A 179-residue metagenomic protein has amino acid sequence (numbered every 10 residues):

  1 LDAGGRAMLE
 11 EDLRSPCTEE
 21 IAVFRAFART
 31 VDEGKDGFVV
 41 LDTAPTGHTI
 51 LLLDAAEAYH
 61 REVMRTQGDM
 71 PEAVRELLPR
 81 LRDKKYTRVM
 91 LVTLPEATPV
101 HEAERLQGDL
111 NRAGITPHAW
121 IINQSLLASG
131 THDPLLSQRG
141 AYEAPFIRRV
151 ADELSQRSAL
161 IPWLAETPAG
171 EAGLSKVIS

Functional and structural regions predicted by a protein language model:
L1-V40, T46-E76: Nucleotide-state-sensitive switch-loop elements of NTP-binding domains
C17-G37, L41-H48, L81, V89-L94 (+3 more regions): Aromatic/pi-system hotspot detector in well-structured domains
R82-M90, L94-S179: C-terminal lobe/tail of nucleotide-utilizing enzymes
